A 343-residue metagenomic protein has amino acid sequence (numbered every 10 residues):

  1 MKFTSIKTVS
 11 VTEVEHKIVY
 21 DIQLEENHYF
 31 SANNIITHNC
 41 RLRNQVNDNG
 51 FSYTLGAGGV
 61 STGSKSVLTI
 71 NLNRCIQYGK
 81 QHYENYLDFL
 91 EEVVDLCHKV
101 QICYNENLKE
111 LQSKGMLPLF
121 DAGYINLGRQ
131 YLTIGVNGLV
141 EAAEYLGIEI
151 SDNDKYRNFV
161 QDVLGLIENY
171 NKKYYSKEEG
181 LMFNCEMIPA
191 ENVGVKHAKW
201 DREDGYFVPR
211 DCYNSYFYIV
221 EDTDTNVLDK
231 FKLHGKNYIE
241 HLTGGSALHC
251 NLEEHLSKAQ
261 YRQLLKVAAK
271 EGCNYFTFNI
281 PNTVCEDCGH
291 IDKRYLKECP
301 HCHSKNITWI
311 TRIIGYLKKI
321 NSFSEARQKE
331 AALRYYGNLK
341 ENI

Functional and structural regions predicted by a protein language model:
M1, K17, K65, N85-E92 (+13 more regions): Generic recognition of stable, solvent-exposed alpha-helical segments in well-folded globular domains
M1-C40, S215-H303, I307, T311-Y316 (+1 more regions): Autoprocessing domains of the Hint superfamily
T4-V9, R41-A57, Y170, H234-K236: Glycine-rich, charged/polar anion/phosphate-binding loops that engage phosphate groups from diverse ligands
N27, C75, S113, I188-A190 (+1 more regions): An acidic- and aromatic-residue-enriched active-site/binding cleft used to recognize and process polar
N33-I36, K80-Y83, V195-W200: Short acidic, glycine/serine/threonine-rich loops at helix termini
C40-N137, E141-E144, L252-L256, Q260-E286: Structured mid-domain segments that build the active-site/substrate or prosthetic-cofactor binding neighborhood
Y53, T62-T69, V100-N226, G235: Catalytic cofactor-binding cores of redox enzymes
I76-Q81, Y145-D152, K318-E325: Short helix-capping/linker segments at secondary-structure and domain boundaries
